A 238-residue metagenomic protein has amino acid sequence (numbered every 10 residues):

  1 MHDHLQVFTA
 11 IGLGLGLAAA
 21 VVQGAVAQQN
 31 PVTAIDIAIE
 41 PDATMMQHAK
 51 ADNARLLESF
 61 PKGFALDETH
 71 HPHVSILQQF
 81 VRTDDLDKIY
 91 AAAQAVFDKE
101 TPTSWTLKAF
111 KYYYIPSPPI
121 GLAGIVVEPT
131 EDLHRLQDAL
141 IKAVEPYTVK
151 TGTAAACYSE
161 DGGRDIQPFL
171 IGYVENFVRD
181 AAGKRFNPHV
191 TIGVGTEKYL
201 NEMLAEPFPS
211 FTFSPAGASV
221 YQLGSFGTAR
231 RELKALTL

Functional and structural regions predicted by a protein language model:
M1-D3, A20, A25-V26: Intrinsic low-complexity/disordered segments
M1-I11: Bacterial N-terminal signal peptides that target proteins for export
T9-A20: Bacterial N-terminal signal peptides
G24-S117, T130-S219, L223-L238: Basic, often amphipathic N-terminal segments
I120: Conserved active-site/ligand-binding neighborhood in enzyme cores
I125-V126: A short, structured beta-strand-centered segment in the mid-to-C-terminal lobe of catalytic cores from group-transfer
